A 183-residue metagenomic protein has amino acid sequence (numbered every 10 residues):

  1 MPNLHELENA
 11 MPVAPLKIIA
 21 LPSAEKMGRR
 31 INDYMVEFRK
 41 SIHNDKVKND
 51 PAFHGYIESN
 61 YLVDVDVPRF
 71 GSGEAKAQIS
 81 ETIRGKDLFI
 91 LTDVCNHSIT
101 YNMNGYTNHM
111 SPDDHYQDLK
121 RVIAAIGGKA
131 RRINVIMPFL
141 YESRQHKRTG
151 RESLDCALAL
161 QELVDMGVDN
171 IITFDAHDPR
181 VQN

Functional and structural regions predicted by a protein language model:
M1-N183: PRPP-associated nucleotide enzymes
